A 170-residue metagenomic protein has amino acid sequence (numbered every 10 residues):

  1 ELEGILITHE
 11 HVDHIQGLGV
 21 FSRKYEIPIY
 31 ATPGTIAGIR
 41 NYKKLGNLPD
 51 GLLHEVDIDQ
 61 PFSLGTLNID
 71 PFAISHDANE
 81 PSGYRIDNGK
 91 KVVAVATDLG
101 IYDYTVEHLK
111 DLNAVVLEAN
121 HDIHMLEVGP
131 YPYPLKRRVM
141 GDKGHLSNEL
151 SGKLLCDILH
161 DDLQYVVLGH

Functional and structural regions predicted by a protein language model:
E1, V56-A114: Core dinuclear metal-dependent hydrolase active-site scaffold
E1-T32: Active-site metal-binding motif and surrounding structural segment of the metallo-beta-lactamase
E10, G34, I74-D77, T97-L99 (+1 more regions): Active-site metal-binding loops of divalent metal-dependent hydrolases
I15-Q16, I39, H124-M125: Glycine/Thr-rich phosphate-binding loops of Rossmann-like dinucleotide-binding domains
L18-F21, I39, T105: Hydrophobic packing residues within well-ordered alpha-helices of enzyme cores
T35-N41: Short, charged/polar "capping" segments at the starts of alpha-helices and the immediately preceding loops
Y42-P49: Short, conserved SAM-binding/catalytic segment of Class I S-adenosyl-L-methionine-dependent methyltransferases
Y104-G169: Cap/insert and terminal regions of metallo-dependent hydrolase folds
